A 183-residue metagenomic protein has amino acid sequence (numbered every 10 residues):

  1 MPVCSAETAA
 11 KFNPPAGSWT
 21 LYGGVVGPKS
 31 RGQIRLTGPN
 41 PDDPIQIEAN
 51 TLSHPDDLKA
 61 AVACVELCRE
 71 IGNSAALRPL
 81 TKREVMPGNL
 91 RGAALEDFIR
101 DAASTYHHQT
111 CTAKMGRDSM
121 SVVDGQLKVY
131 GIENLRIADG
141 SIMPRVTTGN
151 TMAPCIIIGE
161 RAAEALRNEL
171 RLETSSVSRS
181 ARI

Functional and structural regions predicted by a protein language model:
M1-P154, A162-I183: FAD-dependent oxidoreductase catalytic-site/capping-region signature
